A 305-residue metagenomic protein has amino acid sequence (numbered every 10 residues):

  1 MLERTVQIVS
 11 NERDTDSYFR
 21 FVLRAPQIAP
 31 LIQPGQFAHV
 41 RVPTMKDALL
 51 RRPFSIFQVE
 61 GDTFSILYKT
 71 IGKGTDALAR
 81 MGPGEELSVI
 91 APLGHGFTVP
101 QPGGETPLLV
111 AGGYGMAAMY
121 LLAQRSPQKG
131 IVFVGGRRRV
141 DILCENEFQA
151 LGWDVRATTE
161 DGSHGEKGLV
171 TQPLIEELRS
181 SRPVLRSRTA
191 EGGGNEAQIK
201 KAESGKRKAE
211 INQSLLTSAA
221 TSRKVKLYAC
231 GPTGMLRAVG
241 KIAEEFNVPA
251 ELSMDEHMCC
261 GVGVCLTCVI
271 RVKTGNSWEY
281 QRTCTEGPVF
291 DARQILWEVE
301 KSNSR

Functional and structural regions predicted by a protein language model:
L2-E85: Ferredoxin-reductase
K73-R186, A190, E196-K201, N212-Q213 (+1 more regions): FNR/FR-type flavoprotein reductase catalytic core
A118, T233-G234, D255-G275, E279-P288: Local cysteine-cluster metal-coordination motifs and their immediate loop/turn environment, predominantly Fe-S cluster
R282-R305: Short microdomains enriched in Cys/His and/or Lys/Arg
